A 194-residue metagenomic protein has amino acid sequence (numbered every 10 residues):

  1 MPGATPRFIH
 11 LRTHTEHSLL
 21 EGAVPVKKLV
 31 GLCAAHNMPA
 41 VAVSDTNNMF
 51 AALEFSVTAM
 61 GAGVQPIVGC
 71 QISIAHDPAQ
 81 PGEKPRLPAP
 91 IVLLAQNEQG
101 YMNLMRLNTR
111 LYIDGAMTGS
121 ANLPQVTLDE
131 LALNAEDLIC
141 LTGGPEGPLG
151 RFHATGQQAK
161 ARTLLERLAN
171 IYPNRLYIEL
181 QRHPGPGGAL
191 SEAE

Functional and structural regions predicted by a protein language model:
M1-E194: Phosphodiester-processing cores and adjacent nucleic acid-binding clamps
